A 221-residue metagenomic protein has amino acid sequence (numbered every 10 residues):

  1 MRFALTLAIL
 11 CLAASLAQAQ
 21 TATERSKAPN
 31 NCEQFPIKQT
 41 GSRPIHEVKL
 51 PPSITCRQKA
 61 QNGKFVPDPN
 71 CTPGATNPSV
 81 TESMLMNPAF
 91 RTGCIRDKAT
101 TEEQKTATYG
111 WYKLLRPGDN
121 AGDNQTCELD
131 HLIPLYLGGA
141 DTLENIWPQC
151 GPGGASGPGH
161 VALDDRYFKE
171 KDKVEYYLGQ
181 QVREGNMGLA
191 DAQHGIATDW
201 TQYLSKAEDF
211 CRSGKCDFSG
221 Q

Functional and structural regions predicted by a protein language model:
M1-L5: Positively charged n-region of N-terminal signal peptides that target proteins for export
T6-S15: Bacterial N-terminal signal peptides
A17-E128, Y136-Q221: Nuclease and nuclease-like effector domains acting on nucleic acids or nucleotide cofactors
